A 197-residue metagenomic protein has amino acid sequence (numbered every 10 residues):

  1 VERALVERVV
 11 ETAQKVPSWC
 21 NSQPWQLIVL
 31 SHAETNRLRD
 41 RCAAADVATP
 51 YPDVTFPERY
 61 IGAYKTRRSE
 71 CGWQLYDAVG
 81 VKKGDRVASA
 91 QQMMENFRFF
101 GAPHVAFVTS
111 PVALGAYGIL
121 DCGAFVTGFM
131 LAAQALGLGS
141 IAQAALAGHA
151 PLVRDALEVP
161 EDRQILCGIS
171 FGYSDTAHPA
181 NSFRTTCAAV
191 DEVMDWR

Functional and structural regions predicted by a protein language model:
V1-R197: Acidic, surface-exposed loops and disordered segments
